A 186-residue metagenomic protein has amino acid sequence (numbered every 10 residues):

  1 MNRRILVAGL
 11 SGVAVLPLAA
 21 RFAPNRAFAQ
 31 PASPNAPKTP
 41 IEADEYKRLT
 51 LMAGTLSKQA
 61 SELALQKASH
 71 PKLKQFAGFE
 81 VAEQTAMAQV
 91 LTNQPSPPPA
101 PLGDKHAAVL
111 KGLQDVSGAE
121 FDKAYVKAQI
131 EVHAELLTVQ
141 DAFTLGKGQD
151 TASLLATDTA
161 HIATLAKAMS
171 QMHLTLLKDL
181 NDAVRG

Functional and structural regions predicted by a protein language model:
I5-G12, P17-L18, A23-G186: His/Met- and acidic-residue-enriched segments that coordinate or traffic transition-metal cofactors and support
